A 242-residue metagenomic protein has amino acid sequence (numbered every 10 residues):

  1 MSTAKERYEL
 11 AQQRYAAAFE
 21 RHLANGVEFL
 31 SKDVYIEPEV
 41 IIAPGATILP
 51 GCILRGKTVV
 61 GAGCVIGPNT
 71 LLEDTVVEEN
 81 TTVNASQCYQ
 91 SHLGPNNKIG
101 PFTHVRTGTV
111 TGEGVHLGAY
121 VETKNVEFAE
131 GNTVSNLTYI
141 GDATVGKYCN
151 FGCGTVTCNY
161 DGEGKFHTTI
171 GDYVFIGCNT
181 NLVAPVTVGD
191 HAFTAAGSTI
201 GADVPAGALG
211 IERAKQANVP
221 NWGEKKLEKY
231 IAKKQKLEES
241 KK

Functional and structural regions predicted by a protein language model:
M1-D33, E37-V40, G45, G51 (+1 more regions): Terminal amphipathic alpha-helical/low-complexity segments used for targeting or macromolecular assembly
A11-A17, L30-D33, T47, A62-P68 (+4 more regions): Short, functional N-terminal and low-complexity linear motifs
E37, I41-H116: Acidic, glycine-rich loop-and-beta core segments that form the ion-binding/anion-interacting portion of active sites
V83-K242: Glycine-rich hexapeptide-repeat left-handed beta-helix
